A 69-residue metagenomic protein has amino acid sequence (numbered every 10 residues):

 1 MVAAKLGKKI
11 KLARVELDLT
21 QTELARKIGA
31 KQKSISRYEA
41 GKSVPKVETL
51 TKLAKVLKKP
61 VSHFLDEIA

Functional and structural regions predicted by a protein language model:
M1, H63-A69: Short, charged recognition helix plus adjacent turn of helix-turn-helix-like nucleic-acid-binding domains
M1-E16: A short, Lys/Arg-rich alpha-helix, primarily the initiator
V15, G29, A40-K42, A69: Residue-level detection of the helix-turn-helix DNA-binding "recognition helix"
V15, R26, K55: Alpha-helical residues within the helix-turn-helix
D18-R37: Short alpha-helical DNA-recognition segment
G29, E48-H63: DNA major-groove recognition helix of helix-turn-helix/homeodomain DNA-binding modules
